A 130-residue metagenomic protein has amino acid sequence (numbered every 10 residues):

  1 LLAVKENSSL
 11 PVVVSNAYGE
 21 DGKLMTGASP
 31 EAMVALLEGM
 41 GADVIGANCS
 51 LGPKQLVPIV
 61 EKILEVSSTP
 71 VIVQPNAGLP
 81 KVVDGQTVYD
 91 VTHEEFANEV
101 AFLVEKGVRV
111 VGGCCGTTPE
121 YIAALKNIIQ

Functional and structural regions predicted by a protein language model:
L1-Q130: Domain-level signal for soluble alpha/beta catalytic cores
